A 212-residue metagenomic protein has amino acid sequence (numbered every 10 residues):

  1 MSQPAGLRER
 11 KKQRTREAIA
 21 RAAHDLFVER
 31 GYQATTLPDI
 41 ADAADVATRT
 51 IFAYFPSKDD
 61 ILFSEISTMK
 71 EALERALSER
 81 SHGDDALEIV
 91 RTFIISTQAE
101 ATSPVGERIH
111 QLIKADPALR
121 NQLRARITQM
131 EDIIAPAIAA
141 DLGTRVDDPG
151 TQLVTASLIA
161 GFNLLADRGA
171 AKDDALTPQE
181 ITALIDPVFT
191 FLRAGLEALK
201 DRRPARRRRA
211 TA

Functional and structural regions predicted by a protein language model:
M1-V46, F63, T68, A72: Basic, helix-initiating cap at the start of DNA-binding domains
S2, P136, A171-A212: C-terminal peripheral helix-coil segments that are non-catalytic and often amphipathic
A47-F55: Short hydrophobic/aromatic patch on the recognition helix
D59-I61: A secondary-structure capping/hinge motif
E71-Q111: Hydrophobic alpha-helical connector segments
R91, A135, T151-I159, N163 (+2 more regions): Short, well-structured alpha-helical segments
A101, D141, L165-D173: Secondary-structure edge/capping motif, primarily at the C-terminal ends of alpha-helices and the immediately following
Q129-T155, K172, L176: Hydrophobic alpha-helical bundle segments that form small-molecule/ligand-binding pockets
